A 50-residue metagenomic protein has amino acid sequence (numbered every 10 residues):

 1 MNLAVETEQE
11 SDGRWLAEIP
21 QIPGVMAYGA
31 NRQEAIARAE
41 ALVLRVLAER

Functional and structural regions predicted by a protein language model:
M1-R14, E18, I22, M26 (+2 more regions): N-terminal segment of the canonical double-stranded RNA-binding domain
R38-R50: Short arginine-rich
